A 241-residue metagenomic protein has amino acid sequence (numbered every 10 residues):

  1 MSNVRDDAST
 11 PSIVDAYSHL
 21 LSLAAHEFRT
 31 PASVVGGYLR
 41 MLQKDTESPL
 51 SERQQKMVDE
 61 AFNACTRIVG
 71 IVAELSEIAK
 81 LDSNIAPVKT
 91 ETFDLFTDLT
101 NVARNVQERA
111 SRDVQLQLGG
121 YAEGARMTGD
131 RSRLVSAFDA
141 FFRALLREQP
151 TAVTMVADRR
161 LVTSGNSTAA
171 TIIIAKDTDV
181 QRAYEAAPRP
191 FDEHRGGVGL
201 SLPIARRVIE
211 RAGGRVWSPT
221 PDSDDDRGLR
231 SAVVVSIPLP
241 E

Functional and structural regions predicted by a protein language model:
L23, T30, E148-Q149: Residue-level recognition of the "H+4" position in the DHp/HisKA helix of two-component sensor histidine kinases
Q55, K89-E91, D113-A125: Conserved catalytic submotifs in the C-terminal HATPase_c
N63-I68: Short alpha-helical segment of the dimerization/phosphotransfer core of two-component systems
A79-T90: Helix-loop junction within the histidine kinase core
K89-R104, V135: A conserved beta-strand-to-alpha-helix junction within the catalytic ATP-binding
N166-G199: Glycine-rich/acidic phosphate-handling loop/turn and adjacent ATP-lid/helix of nucleotide-binding kinase/ATPase domains
I209-E210: Detector for a conserved hydrophobic position within an alpha-helical segment of the HATPase_c
G213-D225: Glycine-rich ATP-binding loops of the HATPase_c
